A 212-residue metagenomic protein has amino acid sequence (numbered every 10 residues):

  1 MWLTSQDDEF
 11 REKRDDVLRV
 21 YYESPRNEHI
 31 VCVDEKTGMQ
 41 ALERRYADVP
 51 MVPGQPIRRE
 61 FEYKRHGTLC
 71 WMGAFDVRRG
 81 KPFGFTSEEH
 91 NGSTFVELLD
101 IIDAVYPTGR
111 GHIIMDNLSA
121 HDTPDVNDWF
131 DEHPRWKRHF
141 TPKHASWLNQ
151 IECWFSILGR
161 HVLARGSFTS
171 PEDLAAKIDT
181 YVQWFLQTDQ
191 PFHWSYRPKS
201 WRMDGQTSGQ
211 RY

Functional and structural regions predicted by a protein language model:
M1-K13: Short Lys/Arg-enriched helix C-cap and helix-to-coil transition segments that create basic nucleic-acid-contact patches
L3-Q6, D173-Y212: C-terminal domain-tail junction helix/linker
E12-V96, D100, K199-R211: Extended, low-complexity cationic-aromatic segments
C32-D34, A74, G80, L99 (+5 more regions): Mobile genetic element proteins and their domesticated derivatives, centered on retroelements and DNA transposons
R58-Y63, H133-Q150, G166-F168: RNase H-like polynucleotidyl transferase catalytic core
G109-H121: Acidic/histidine-rich, metal-coordinating catalytic segments
T123-H133: Short, aromatic/basic amphipathic alpha-helical patches
I151-D173, W184-L186: Active-site proximal helix-loop segment of RNase H-like, two-metal nucleases, encompassing DDE(D)
